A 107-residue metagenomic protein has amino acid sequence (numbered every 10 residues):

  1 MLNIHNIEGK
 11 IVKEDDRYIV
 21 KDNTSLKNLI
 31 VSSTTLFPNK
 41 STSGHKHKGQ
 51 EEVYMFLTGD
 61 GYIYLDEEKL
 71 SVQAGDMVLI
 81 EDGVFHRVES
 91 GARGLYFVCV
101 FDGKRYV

Functional and structural regions predicted by a protein language model:
M1-I30, S43: A short, N-terminal "cap"/entry segment at the start of jelly-roll beta-barrel domains of the cupin/DSBH fold
S32-K48: Conserved short histidine dyad/triad with adjacent acidic residue
S41-S43, G59-Y64, R105: Short beta-strand segments in beta-sandwich/barrel cores
S41-S43, V78, D82-R87: Histidine-centered metal-chelating micro-motifs
G49-E51, F56-G61: Glycine- and acidic-residue-biased ligand/ion/polar-headgroup-sensing regions
Y64-E68, G91: Short strand-coil-strand connectors
E68-D82: Short acidic-glycine-tyrosine-enriched beta hairpin
D82-V107: Ligand-binding loop in jelly-roll beta-barrel domains
